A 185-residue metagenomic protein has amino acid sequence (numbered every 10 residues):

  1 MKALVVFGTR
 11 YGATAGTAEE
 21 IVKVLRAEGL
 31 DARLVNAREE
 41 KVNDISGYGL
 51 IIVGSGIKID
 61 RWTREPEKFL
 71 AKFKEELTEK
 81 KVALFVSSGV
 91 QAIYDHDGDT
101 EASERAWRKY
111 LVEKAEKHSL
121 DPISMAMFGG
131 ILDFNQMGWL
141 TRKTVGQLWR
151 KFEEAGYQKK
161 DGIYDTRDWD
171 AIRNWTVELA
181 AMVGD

Functional and structural regions predicted by a protein language model:
M1, F7, R38, H118-S119 (+1 more regions): Hydrophobic alpha-helical segments and their boundary regions
K2-L30: N-terminal beta1-alpha1 ligand-phosphate binding loop
T9, I57-K58: Structured loop/turn residues at secondary-structure junctions
R10-Y11, E39, G89, L132: Short, glycine/serine-rich, charged loops/turns that create anion-binding and catalytic segments at active sites
G16, E28, R33, L50 (+1 more regions): FMN-binding flavodoxin-like domain, especially the glycine-rich phosphate-binding loop
D31-K41: A short glycine-rich beta-strand->turn/loop micro-motif centered on a GG-aromatic cluster
S46-G47: Alpha-helix C-terminal capping/helix-to-coil transition sites in glycosyltransferase folds
